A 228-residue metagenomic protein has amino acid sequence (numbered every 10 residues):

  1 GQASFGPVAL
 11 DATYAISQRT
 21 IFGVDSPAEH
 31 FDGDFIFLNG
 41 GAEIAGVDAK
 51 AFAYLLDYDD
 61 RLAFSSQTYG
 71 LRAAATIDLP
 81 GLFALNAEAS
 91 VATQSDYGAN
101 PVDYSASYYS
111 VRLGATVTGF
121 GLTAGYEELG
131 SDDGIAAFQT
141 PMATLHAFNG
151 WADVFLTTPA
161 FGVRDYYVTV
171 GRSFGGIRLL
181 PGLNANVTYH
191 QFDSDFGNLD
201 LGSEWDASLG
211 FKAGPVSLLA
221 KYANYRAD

Functional and structural regions predicted by a protein language model:
G1-A136, R164-V168, S173-A207, K212-S217 (+1 more regions): Signature for the C-terminal beta-barrel architecture of outer-membrane proteins
T20-G23, N149-T157: Extracytoplasmic loops and strand-loop junctions of Gram-negative outer membrane beta-barrel proteins
H30, D34, T140-W151: Acidic/polar loop-and-plug regions of large Gram-negative outer-membrane beta-barrel proteins
L79, S131, T140, T144 (+1 more regions): Generic structural "secondary-structure junction" signal
L122, V154-G162: Amphipathic alpha-helical blocks and their helix-capping loop/short-beta junctions
